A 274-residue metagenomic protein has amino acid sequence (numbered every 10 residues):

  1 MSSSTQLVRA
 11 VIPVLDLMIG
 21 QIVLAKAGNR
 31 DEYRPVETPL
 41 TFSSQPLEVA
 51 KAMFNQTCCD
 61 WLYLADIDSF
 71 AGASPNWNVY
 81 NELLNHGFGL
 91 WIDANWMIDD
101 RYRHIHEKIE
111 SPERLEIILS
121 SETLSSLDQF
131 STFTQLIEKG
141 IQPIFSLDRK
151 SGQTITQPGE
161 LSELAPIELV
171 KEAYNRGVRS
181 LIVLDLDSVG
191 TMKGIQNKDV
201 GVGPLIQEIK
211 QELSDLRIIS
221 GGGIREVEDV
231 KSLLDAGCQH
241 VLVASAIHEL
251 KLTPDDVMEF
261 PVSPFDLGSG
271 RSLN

Functional and structural regions predicted by a protein language model:
R9-M18, L62-L64, L90-A94, L115-L119 (+4 more regions): Hydrophobic faces of well-ordered beta-strands that scaffold small-molecule active sites in alpha/beta enzyme cores
V14-E37, R103-G190: Conserved anion-binding
N29-K51: Short catalytic helix/loop segments, enriched in acidic residues and glycine and frequently bearing histidine
A50-A65, N175-L181: Catalytic domains of carbohydrate-active enzymes, especially glycoside hydrolases
N55-I109, V202-G203: N-terminal active-site wall of soluble small-molecule enzyme domains
S74-Y80, G159-E168, G194-Q207: Charged helix-capping and loop-helix junction motifs
G89-E113, I117, S126-F133, P204-H240: Catalytic cores of alpha/beta
F130-F133, L234-N274: C-terminal helical cap(s) of enzyme catalytic domains, especially alpha/beta-barrels
